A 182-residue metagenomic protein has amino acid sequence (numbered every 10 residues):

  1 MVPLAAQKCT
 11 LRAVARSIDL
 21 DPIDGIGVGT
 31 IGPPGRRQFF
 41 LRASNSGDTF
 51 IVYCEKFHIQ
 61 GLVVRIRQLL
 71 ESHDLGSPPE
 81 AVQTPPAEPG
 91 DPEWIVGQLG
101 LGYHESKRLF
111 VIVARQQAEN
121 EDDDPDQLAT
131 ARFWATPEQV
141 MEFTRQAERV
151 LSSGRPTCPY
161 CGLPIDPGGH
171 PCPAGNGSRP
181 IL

Functional and structural regions predicted by a protein language model:
C9-P33, F39, P79-T130, W134: Intrinsic, low-complexity N-terminal interaction/targeting segments
L11-V64, Q68-S72: The feature marks the first
R37-R42, L62, I66, F110-I112 (+3 more regions): Short, structured motif recognition centered on aromatic/hydrophobic residues
D48-G102: Short, well-structured hydrophobic secondary-structure segments
V52-C54, A118-P171: Mixed-charge, glycine-accented linear interaction segment located at domain edges/termini
Q60, P164-P167, S178: Secreted/processed peptides and extracellular or luminal domains of membrane proteins
P86-G90, Y160-G162, A174: Non-transmembrane "mature" sequence context
C172-L182: Short cysteine/histidine-rich metal-coordination sites, predominantly Zn2+-binding motifs
